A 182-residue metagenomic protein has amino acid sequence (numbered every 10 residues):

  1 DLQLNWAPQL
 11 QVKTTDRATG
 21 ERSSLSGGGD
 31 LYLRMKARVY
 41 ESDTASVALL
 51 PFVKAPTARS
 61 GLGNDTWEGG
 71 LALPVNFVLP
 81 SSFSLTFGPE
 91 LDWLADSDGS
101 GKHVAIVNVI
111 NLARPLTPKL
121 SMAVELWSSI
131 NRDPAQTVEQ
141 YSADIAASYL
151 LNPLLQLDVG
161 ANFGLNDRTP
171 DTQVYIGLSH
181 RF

Functional and structural regions predicted by a protein language model:
D1-F182: Transmembrane beta-barrel domains of Gram-negative outer membranes and organellar outer membranes
